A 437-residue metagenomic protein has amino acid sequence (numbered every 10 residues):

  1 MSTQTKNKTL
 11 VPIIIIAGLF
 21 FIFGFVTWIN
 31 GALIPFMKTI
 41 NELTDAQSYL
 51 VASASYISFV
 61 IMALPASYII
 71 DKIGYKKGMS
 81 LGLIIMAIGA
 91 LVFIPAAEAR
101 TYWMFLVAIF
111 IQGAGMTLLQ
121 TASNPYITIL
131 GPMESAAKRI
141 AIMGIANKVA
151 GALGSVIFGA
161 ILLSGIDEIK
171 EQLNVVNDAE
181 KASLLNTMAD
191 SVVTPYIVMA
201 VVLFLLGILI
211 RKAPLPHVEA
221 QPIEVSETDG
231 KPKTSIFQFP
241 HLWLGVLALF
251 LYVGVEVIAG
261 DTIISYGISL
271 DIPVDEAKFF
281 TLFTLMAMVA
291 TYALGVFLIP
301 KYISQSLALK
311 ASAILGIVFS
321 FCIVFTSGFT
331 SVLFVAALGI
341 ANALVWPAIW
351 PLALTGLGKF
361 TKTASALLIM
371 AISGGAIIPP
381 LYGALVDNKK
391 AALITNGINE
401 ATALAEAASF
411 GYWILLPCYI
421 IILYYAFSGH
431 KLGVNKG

Functional and structural regions predicted by a protein language model:
V11-N41, S123-N124, G154, A259-G267: Extracytoplasmic
N30-I34, S155, G159-L163, T234-L282: Extracytoplasmic gate region of multi-pass secondary transporters
L50-Y68, L282-G295, G374: Central cavity-lining transmembrane alpha-helices of secondary-active solute carriers, predominantly the Major
M62-Y75, L162, T291-S304, V386: Helix-to-loop junctions at the C-terminal end of transmembrane segments in multipass secondary transporters
I84-A99, I314-S327: C-terminal ends and interior cores of transmembrane alpha-helices in multi-pass membrane transporters/permeases
Y102-L119, T330-V345: Hydrophobic core of transmembrane alpha-helices in multi-pass small-molecule transporters, especially MFS/SLC-type
M116, S135-Q172, A366-P379: Glycine-rich segments within core transmembrane alpha-helices of 12-TM secondary carriers
L118-P132, A343-G358: Intracellular juxtamembrane helix-capping segments at the cytosolic ends of symmetry-related transmembrane helices
